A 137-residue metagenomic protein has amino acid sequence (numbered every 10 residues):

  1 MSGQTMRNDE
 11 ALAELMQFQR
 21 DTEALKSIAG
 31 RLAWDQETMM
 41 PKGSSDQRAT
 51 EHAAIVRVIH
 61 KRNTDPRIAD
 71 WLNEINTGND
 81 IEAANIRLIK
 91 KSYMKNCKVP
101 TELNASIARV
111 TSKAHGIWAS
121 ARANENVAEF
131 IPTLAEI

Functional and structural regions predicted by a protein language model:
S2-I137: A well-structured
